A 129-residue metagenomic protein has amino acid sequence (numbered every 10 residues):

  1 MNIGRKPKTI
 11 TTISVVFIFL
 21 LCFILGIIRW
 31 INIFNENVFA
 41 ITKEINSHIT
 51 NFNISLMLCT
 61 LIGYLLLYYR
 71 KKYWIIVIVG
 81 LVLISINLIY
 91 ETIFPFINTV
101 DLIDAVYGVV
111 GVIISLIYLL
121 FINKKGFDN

Functional and structural regions predicted by a protein language model:
M1-N129: Bulky hydrophobic segments
